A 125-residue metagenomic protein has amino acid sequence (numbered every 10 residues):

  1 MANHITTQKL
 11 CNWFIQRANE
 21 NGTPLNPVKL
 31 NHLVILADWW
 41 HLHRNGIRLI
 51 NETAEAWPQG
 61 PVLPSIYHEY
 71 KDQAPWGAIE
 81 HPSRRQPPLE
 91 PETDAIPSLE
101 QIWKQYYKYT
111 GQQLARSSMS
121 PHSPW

Functional and structural regions predicted by a protein language model:
M1-W125: Domain-edge interaction signal
